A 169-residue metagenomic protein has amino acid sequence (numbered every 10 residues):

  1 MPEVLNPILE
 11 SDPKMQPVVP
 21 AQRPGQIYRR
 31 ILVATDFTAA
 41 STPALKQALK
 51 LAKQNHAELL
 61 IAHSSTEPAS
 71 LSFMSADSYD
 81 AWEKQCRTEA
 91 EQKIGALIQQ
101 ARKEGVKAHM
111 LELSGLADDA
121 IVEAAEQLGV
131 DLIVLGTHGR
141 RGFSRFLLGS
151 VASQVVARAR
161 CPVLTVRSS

Functional and structural regions predicted by a protein language model:
M1-A21, E123-S169: Gly/Ser-rich helix-loop-strand patches that form or flank binding pockets for ribonucleotide-derived cofactors
P2, P20-D77: Small/aliphatic-rich secondary-structure junction motif
L51, A57-E58, V106, V130 (+1 more regions): Short glycine/serine/threonine/alanine-rich loop segments
L60, H109, L164: Conserved beta-strand positions in the Rossmann-like core of class I SAM-dependent methyltransferases
Y79-Q92: A short acidic, glycine-rich active-site loop that binds or catalyzes chemistry on phosphate/adenosine moieties
A101-H109: A short helix-to-beta-strand connector/capping loop
E112-A120: Charged docking surfaces used in two-component/phosphorelay signaling
